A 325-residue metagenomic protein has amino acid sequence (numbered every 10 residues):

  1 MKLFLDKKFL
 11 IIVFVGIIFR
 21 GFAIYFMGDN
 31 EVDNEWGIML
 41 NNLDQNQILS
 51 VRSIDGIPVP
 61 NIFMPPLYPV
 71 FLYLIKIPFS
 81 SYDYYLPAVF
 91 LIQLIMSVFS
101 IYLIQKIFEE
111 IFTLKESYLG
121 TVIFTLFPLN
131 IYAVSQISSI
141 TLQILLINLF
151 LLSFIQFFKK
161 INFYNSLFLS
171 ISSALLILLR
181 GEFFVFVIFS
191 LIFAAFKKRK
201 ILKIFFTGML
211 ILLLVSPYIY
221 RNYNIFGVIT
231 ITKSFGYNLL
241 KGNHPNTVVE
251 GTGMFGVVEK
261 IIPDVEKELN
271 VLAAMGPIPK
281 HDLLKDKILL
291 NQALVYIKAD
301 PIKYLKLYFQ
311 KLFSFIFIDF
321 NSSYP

Functional and structural regions predicted by a protein language model:
D6, I101-L126, I144-L145, Y164: Transmembrane-helix signature of polytopic, membrane-embedded enzymes that assemble or transfer cell-envelope glycans
V13-F19, G120-P128, L145, L152 (+1 more regions): Short helix- or helix-capping micro-motifs that position conserved polar/aromatic residues at function-defining sites
G21, V32-P60, L67-V70, L74-I77 (+1 more regions): Extracytosolic helix-loop segments that constitute the early lumenal/periplasmic catalytic or substrate-binding loops
E31, L129, S135-Q143: Short acidic/glycine- and proline-prone juxtamembrane loop motifs at membrane-interface regions of multi-pass membrane
P66-V70, P78-F99, A133-Q136: Loop-to-helix entry region of an early transmembrane alpha helix in multi-pass inner-membrane enzymes
A88-F112, L149, S153: Transmembrane-helix motifs of polytopic, lipid-linked glycan transferases
I111-L114, F150-F168, L176, A194-K198: Membrane-interface transmembrane helices that cradle and orient dolichyl/undecaprenyl
F226, T230-S323: Membrane-proximal stem/loop segments at transmembrane-domain junctions that anchor or position
